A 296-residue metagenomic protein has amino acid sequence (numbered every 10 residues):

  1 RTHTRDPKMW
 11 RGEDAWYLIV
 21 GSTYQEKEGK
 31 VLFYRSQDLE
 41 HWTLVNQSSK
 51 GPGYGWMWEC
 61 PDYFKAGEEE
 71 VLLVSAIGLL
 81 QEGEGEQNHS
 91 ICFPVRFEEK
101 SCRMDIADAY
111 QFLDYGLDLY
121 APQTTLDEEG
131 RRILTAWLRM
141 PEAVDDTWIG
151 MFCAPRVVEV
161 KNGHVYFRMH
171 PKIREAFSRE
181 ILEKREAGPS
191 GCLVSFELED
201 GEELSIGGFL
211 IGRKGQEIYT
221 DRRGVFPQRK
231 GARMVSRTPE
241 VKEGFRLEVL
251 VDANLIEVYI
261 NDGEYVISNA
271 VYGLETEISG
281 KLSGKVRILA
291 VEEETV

Functional and structural regions predicted by a protein language model:
R1-E26, V31-F33, L44-P52, C60-F64 (+2 more regions): Hydrophobic core segments of beta-strands in well-ordered, beta-rich domains
T23, K27-V31, Q87-C92, T124: Short low-complexity stretches enriched in small and charged residues
S36-L39: Conserved Ser/Thr-centered positions that define the repeating blades of beta-propeller domains
W56-P61, Y120-P122: Repeated scaffold domains used in trafficking and secretory/extracellular systems, primarily beta-propellers
A66, A76-S101: Acidic, glycine-rich loop-and-beta core segments that form the ion-binding/anion-interacting portion of active sites
I91-V296: Beta-rich accessory regions
